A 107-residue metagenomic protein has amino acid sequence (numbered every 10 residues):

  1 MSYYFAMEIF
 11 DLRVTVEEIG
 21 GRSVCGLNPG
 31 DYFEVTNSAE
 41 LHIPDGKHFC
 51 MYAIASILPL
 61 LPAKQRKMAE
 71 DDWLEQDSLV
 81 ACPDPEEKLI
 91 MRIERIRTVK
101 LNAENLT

Functional and structural regions predicted by a protein language model:
S2-V14: Short, basic/aromatic beta-hairpin or loop at an interaction surface
E8-F10, M68-T107: Short, compact, well-ordered microdomains
I19-G21, N37-I43: Short, charged beta-turn/beta-strand-edge "cap" motif at the junction between a beta-strand and an adjacent loop
V24: Short, surface-exposed binding/anchoring microloops in extracellular/periplasmic proteins
G46-K64: Short, compositionally biased
